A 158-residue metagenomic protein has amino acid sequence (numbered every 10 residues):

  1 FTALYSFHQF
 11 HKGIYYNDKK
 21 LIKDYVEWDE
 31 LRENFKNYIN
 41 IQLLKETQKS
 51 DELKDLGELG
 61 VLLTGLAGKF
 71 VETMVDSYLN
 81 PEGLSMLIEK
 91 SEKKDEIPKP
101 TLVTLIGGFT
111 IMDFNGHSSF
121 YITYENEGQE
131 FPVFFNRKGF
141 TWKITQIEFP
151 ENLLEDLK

Functional and structural regions predicted by a protein language model:
F1-T2: Hydrophobic membrane-insertion alpha-helices, especially the h-region of bacterial N-terminal signal peptides
S6-L21: Alpha-helical transmembrane signal-anchor/signal-peptide segments
N17-Q48: Short extracytoplasmic
Q48-L53, I144: Compositionally biased, charge-rich terminal segments
K54-T110: Structured, soluble extracytoplasmic/luminal domains of envelope-associated proteins
E96, P100, T104, G108-T110 (+1 more regions): Short beta-strand edge/turn micro-motifs at domain boundaries
